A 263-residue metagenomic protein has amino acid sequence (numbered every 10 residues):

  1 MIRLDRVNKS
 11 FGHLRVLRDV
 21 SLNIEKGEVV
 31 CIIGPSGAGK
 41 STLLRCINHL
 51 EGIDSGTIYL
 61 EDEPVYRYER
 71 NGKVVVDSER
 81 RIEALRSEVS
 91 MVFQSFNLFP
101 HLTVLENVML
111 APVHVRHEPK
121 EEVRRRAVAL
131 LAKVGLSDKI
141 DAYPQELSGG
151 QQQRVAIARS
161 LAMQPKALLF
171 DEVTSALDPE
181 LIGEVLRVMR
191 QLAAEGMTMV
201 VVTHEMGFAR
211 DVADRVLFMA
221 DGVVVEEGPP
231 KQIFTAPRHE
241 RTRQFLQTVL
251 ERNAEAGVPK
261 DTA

Functional and structural regions predicted by a protein language model:
L102-L110: Short coil-to-helix segment of the ABC ATPase nucleotide-binding domain corresponding to the Q-loop/switch region
Y143-L147, Q151: Conserved ABC ATPase signature
A162-K166: A short, proline-enriched helix->beta-strand linker immediately N-terminal to the Walker B motif in ABC-type P-loop
T203-H204: H-loop/switch region of ABC-family ATPase nucleotide-binding domains
E227-G228: ABC ATPase "signature
